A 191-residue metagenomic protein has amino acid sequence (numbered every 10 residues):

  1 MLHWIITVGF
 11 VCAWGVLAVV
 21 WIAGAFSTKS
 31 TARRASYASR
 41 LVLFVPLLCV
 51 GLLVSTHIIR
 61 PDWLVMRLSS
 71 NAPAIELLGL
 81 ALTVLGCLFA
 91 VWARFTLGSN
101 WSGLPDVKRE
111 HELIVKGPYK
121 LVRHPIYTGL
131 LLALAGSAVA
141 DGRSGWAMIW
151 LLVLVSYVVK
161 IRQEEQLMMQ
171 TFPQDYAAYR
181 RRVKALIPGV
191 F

Functional and structural regions predicted by a protein language model:
M1-K108, E112-V115, A133-F191: Membrane-anchoring alpha-helices and their flanking helix-loop junctions
K116, K120-T128: Histidine-centered phosphotransfer motif of kinases
